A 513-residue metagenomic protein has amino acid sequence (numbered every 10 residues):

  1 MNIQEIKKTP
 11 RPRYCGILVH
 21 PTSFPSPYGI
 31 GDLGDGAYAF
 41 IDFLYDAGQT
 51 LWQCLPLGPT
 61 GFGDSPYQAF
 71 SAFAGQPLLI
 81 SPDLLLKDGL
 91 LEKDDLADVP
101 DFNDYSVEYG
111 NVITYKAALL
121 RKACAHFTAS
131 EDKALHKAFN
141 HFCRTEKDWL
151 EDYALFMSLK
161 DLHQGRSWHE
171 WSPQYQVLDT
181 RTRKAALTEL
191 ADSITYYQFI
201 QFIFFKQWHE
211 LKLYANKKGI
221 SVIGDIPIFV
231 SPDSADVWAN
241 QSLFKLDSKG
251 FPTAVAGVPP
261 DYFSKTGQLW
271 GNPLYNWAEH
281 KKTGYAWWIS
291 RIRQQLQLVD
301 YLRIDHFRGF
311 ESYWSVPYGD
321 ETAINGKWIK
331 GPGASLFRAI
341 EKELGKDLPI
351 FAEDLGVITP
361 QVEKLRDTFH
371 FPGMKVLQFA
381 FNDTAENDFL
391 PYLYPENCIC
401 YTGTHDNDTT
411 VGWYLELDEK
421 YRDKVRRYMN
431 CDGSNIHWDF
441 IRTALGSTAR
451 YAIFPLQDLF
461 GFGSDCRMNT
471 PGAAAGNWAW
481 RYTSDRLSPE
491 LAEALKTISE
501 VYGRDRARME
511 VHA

Functional and structural regions predicted by a protein language model:
M1-D35, F40-A47: Mature N-terminal, pre-catalytic/accessory segment of carbohydrate-active enzymes
E5-P12, H20, D64-F205, V230-I453 (+2 more regions): Alpha-amylase-like alpha-glycosidases and glucanotransferases acting on alpha-linked glucans and related
D35-T60, L298-V299: Catalytic domains of carbohydrate-active enzymes, especially glycoside hydrolases
F40, L211, V362: Aromatic/hydrophobic pocket-lining residues that form π-stacking "cages" and hydrophobic walls in ligand
Y197-V230: Conserved, well-ordered alpha-helix/loop/beta-strand core segments that scaffold catalytic motifs
G461-A513: Structured C-terminal cap/extension of enzyme domains
